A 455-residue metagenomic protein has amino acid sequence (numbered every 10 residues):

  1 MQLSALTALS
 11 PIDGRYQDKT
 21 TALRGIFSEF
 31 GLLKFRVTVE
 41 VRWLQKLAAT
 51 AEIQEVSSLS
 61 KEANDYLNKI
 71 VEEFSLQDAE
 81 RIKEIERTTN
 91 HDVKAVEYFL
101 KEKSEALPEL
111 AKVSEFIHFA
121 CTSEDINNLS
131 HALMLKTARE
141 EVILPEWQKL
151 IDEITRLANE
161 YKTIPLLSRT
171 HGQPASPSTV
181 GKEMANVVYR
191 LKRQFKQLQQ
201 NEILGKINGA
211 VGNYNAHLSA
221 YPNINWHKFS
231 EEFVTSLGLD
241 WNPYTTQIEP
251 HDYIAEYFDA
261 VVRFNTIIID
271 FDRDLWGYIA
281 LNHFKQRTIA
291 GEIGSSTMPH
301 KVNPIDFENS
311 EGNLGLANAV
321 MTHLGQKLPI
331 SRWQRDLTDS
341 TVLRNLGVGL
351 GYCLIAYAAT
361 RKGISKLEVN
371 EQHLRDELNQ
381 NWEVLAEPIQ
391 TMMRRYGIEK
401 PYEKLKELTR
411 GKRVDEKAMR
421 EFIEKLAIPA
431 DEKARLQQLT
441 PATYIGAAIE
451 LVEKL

Functional and structural regions predicted by a protein language model:
Q2-E29, D65-L76, I293-L455: Catalytic-core signal marking the mid-to-C-terminal active-site face
Q2-H217, Y221-E232, G294, F307 (+5 more regions): A helix-coil-helix interface module used to build multimeric assemblies and to scaffold catalytic/cofactor sites
R42-L47, F99, K103, A138 (+18 more regions): Generic, well-ordered alpha-helical scaffold segments in large soluble proteins
K136-L144, Q148, A185-V188, K192 (+6 more regions): Short amphipathic alpha-helical segments with heptad-repeat character
E160-I164, Q197-Q200, L204, T235 (+7 more regions): Conserved helix-loop functional segments at active or binding sites
Q194, T246-R335: Glycine-rich anion/phosphate-binding loop at the beta-strand->alpha-helix junction
K196, I224-F229, I279, N313 (+2 more regions): Solvent-exposed interaction patches of small proteins and small membrane subunits
W226-Q247, H251: Active-site-adjacent "gating/activation" loops or surface patches in catalytic cores
